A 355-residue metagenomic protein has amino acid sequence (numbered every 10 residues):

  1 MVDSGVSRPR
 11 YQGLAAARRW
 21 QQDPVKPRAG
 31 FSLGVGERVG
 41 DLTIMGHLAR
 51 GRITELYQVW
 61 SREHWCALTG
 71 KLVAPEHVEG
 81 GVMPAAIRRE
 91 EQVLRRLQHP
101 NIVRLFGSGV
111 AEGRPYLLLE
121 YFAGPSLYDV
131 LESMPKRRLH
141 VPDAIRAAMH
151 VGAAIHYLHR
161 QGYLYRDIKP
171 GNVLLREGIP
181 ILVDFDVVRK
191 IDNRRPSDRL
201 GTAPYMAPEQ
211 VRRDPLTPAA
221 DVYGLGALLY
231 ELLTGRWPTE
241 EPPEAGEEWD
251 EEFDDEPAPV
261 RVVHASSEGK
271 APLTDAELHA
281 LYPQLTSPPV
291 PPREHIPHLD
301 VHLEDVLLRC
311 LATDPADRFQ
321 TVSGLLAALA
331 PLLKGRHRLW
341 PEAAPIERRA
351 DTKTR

Functional and structural regions predicted by a protein language model:
H77-R96: AlphaC helix of the eukaryotic protein kinase fold
S108: Activation-segment/catalytic-loop signature of the eukaryotic protein kinase fold
E112-S126, V130: Conserved short submotifs of the Hanks-type protein kinase catalytic core that shape the nucleotide-binding pocket
A147-A148: Activation segment signature within eukaryotic-like protein kinase domains
G152-Y163: Protein kinase catalytic-loop region centered on the HRD/HxD motif
D221: Conserved catalytic-loop aspartate of Hanks-type protein kinases
R318: Conserved HRD-motif arginine in the catalytic loop of eukaryotic-like protein kinases
